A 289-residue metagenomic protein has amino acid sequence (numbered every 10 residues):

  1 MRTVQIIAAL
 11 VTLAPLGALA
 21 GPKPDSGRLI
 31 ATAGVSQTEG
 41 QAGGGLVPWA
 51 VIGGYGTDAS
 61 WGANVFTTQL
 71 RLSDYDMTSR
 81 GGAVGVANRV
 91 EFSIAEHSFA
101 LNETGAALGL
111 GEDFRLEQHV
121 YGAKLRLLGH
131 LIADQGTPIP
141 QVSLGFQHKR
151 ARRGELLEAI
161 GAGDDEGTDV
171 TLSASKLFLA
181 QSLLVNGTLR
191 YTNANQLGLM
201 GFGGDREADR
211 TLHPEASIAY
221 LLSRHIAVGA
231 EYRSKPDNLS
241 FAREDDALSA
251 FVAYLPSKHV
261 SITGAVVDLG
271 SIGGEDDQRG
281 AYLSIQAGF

Functional and structural regions predicted by a protein language model:
M1-T32: Cleavable N-terminal export/targeting peptides
A20-L183, R190-N195, F202, L222-E231 (+4 more regions): Transmembrane beta-barrel domains of Gram-negative outer membranes and organellar outer membranes
G201, H213: Active-site-adjacent structural elements in folded domains
H259, I272-Y282: Short glycine/proline-enriched turn or capping motifs at secondary-structure junctions
